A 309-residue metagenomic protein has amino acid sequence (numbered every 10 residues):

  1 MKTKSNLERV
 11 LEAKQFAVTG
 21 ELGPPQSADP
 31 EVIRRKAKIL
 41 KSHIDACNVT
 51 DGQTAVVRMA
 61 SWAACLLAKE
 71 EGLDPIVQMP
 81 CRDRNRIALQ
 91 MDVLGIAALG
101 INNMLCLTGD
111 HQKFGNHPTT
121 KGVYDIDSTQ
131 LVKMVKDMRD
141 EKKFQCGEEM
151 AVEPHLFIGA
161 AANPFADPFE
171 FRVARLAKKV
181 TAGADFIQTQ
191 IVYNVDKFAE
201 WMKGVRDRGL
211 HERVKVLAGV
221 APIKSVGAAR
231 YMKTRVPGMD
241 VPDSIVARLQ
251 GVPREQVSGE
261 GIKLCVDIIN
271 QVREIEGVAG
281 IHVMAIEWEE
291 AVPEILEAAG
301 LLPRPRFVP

Functional and structural regions predicted by a protein language model:
M1-G23, S27, R35, K143-H155 (+1 more regions): N-terminal amphipathic alpha-helix/helix-capping segment at the start of soluble metabolic enzymes
S5-E8, D29-E31, A55-L67, N85-M91 (+5 more regions): Active-site-adjacent beta->alpha loops and helix N-cap segments on the catalytic face of soluble alpha/beta enzymes
A13-V18, H43-A46, E71-P75, G100-N102 (+4 more regions): Short, well-ordered coil/turn segments that N-cap beta-strands
A17-V32, Q53, P75-I87, L156-F171 (+1 more regions): Active-site mouth loops of central-metabolism enzymes
E21, C47, I96, K179 (+3 more regions): Conserved, mostly hydrophobic/aromatic
C47-V57, M79-P80, C106, D185-N194 (+1 more regions): Catalytic beta/alpha-barrel core
C81-L99: Glycine-rich anion/phosphate-binding loops
G122-A151, A161-A166, R208-N270, E287 (+1 more regions): Active-site pocket-lining/capping segments in soluble small-molecule metabolic enzymes
